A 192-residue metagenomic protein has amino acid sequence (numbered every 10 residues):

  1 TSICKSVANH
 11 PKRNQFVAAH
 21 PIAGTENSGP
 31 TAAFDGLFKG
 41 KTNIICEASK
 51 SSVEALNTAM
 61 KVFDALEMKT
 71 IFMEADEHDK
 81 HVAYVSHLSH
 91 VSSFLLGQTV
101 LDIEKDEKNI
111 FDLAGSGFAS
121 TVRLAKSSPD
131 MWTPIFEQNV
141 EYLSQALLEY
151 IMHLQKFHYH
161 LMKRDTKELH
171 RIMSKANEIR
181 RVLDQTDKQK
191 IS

Functional and structural regions predicted by a protein language model:
T1-T31: Rossmann-like NAD(P)(H) cofactor-binding subdomain of soluble oxidoreductases
H10-P11, D35-K39: Short, conserved loop/helix-junction motifs that constitute active-site signature segments in enzyme catalytic cores
E26, S51-S52, L143: Alpha-helix N-cap/loop-to-helix initiation residues
A32-L37, P134: Short, flexible, solvent-exposed loop/turn segments with mixed acidic/basic and small polar residues
L37-R123: Internal alpha-helical scaffold of NAD(P)-dependent oxidoreductase catalytic cores
E107-A176: Interdomain hinge/lid region at the active-site interface of Rossmann-like NAD(P)-dependent oxidoreductases
R181-S192: Long, positively charged, glycine-interspersed low-complexity recognition regions
